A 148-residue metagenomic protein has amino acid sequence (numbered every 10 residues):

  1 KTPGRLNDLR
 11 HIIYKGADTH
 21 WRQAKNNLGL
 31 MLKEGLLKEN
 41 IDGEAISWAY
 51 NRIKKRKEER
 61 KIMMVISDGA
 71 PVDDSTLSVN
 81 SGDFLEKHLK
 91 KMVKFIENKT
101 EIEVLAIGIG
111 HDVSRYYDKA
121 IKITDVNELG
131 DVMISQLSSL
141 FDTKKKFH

Functional and structural regions predicted by a protein language model:
K1-H148: Acidic, glycine-rich A-domain
